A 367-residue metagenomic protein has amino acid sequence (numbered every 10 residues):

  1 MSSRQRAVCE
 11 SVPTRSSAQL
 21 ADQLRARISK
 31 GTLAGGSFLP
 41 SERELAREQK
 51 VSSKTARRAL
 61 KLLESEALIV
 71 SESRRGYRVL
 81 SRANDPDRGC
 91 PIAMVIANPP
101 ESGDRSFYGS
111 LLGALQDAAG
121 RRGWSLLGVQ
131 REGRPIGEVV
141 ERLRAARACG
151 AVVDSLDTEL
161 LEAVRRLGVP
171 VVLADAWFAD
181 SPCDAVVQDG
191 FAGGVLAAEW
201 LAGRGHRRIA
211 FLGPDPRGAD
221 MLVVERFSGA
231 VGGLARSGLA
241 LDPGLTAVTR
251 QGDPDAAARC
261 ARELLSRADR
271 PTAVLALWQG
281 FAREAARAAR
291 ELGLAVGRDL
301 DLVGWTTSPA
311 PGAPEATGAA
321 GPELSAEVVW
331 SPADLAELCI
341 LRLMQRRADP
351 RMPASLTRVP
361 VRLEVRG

Functional and structural regions predicted by a protein language model:
M1-K54, R58-K61, N84-D85, L356: Extreme N-terminal segment that seeds HTH/winged-HTH DNA-binding domains in transcriptional regulators
C9-P13, A34-S37, V70-S102: N-terminal helix-turn-helix/winged-helix DNA-binding helices and compositionally similar short basic alpha-helical
A18-D22, K30, E42, N84-E141 (+1 more regions): Amphipathic helical "hinge" segments at domain boundaries
Q23, A258, R262-G367: Flexible loop/turn connectors
G31, E66-A67: Glycine-centered, phosphate/nucleic-acid-interacting loop/turn motifs that mediate DNA/RNA or nucleotide
A93-M94, R147-S155, A210-G213, A268-F281 (+1 more regions): Periplasmic-binding protein-like
N98-S110, G128-I136, V186-L196, L212-R262 (+4 more regions): Hinge/beta->alpha junction and helix N-cap segments in small-molecule ligand-binding domains
S155-L196, G280, T306-S325: Flexible loop/hinge segments that line or gate small-molecule binding clefts
